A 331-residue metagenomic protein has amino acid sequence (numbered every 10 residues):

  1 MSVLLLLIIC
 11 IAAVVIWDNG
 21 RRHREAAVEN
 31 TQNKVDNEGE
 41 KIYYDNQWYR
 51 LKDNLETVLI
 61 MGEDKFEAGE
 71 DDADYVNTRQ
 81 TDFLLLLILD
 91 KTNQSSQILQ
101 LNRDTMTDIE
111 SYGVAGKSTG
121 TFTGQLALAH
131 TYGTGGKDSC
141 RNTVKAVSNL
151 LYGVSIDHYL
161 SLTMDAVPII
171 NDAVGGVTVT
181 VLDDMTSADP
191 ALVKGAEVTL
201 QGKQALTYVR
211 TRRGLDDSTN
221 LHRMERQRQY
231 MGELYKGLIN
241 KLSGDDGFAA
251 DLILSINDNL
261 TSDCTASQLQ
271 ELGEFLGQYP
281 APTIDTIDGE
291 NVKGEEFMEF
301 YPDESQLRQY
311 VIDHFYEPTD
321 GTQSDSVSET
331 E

Functional and structural regions predicted by a protein language model:
M1-S2, I11-E331: Non-catalytic, solvent-exposed segments at the cell envelope interface
